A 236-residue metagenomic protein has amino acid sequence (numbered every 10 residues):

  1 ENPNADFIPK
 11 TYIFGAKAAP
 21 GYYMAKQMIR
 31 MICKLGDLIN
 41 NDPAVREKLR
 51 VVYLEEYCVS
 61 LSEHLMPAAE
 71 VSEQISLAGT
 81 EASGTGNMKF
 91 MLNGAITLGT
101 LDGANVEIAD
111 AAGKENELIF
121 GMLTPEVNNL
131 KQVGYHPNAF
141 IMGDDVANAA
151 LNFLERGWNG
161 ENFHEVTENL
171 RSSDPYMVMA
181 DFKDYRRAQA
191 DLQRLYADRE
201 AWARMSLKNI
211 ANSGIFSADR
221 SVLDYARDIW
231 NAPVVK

Functional and structural regions predicted by a protein language model:
E1-E63, L77, N231, K236: Long, K/E/R/D-enriched contiguous segments that form extended
P67-A69, I75-S206, I210-I215, R220 (+1 more regions): Catalytic binding pocket for nucleotide-activated donors in carbohydrate/polymer assembly enzymes
